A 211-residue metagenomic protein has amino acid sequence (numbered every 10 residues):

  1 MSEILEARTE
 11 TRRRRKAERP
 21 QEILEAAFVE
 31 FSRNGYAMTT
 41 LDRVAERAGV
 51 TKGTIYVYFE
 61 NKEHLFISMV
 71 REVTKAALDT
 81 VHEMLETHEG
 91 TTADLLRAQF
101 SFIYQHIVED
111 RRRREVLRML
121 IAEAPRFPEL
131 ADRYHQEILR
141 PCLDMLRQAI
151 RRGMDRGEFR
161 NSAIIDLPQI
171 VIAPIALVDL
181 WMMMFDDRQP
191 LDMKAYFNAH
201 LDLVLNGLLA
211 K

Functional and structural regions predicted by a protein language model:
M1-V50, V57-Y58, E63-H64: Basic, helix-initiating cap at the start of DNA-binding domains
R33-A37, D110, R156: Short coil/turn segments at alpha/beta junctions that flank glycine-rich nucleotide-binding fingerprints
N61, D110, R126-P128: Short loop-to-helix capping motifs
S68, H82-E115, I165-V171, K194-F197: Hydrophobic alpha-helical connector segments
R71-A77: Short, basic, alpha-helical segments at the C-terminal edge of helix-turn-helix-like DNA-binding modules
D94, E109, M119, E129-D155 (+1 more regions): Amphipathic alpha-helical packing segments from all-alpha helical-bundle domains
D132, R140, M154-D202: Hydrophobic/aromatic-rich alpha-helical bundle segments in the mid-to-C-terminal region
A149, L203-K211: C-terminal alpha-helix
